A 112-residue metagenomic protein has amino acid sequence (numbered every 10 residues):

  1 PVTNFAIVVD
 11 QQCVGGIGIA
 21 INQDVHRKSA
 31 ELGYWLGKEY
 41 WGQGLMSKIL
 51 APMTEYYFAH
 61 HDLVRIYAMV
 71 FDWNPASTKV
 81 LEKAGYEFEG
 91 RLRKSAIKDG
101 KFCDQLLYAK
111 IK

Functional and structural regions predicted by a protein language model:
P1: Short, small/polar residue-rich loop motifs at catalytic or cofactor-binding pockets
N4-K112: Acyl-donor (CoA/ACP) binding surface of acyl/acetyltransferases
